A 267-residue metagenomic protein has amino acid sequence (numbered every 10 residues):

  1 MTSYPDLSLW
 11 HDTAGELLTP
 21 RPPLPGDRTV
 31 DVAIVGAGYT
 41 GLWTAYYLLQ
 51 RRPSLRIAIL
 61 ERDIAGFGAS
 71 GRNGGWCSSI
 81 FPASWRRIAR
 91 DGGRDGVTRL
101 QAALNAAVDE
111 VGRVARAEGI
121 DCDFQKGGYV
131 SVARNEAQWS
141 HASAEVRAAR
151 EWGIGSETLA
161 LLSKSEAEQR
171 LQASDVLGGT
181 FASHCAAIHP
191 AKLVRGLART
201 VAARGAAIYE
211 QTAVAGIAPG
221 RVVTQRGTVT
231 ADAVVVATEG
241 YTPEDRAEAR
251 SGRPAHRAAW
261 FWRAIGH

Functional and structural regions predicted by a protein language model:
M1-V32, Q50-R56: Extreme N-terminal leader/targeting segments of oxidoreductases
V35, S79, V236-A237: Redox-cofactor binding/interface segments in oxidoreductases and associated redox assembly factors
G36-L42, R62: Glycine-rich Rossmann-fold phosphate-binding loop(s) that bind the pyrophosphate of adenine dinucleotide cofactors
A45, L49, A202: Gly/Ala-rich phosphate-binding loop of Rossmann-like dinucleotide-binding domains, activating on the conserved
L49-R72: Glycine-rich FAD pyrophosphate-binding loop
I80-S165: Dinucleotide-binding Rossmann-like beta1-alpha1 core, especially the glycine-rich loop that anchors the ADP
S140, R147-W152, S174-A233, A237: Helical element adjacent to the flavin cofactor pocket in flavoenzyme catalytic cores
G227-H267: Central helical "cap/lid" subdomain
